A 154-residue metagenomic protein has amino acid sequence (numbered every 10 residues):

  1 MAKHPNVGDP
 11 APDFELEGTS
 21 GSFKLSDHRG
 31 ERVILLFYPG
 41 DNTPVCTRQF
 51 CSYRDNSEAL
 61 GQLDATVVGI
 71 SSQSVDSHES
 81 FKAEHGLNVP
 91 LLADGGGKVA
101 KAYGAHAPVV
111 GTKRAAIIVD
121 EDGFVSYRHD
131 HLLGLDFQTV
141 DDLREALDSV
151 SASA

Functional and structural regions predicted by a protein language model:
M1-A154: Chalcogenol-based redox active-site neighborhoods
